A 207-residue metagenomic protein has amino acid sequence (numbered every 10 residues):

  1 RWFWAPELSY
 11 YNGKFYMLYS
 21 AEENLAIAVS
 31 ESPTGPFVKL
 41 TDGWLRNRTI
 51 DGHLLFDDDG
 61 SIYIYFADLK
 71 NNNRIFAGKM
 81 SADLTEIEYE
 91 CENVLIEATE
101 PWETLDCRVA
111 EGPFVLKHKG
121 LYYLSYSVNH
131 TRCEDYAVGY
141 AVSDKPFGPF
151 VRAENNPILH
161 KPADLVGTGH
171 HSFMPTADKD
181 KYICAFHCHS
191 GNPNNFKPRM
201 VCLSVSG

Functional and structural regions predicted by a protein language model:
R1-G207: Carbohydrate-active catalytic/glycan-binding domains of CAZyme proteins, especially the secreted or lumenal ectodomains
